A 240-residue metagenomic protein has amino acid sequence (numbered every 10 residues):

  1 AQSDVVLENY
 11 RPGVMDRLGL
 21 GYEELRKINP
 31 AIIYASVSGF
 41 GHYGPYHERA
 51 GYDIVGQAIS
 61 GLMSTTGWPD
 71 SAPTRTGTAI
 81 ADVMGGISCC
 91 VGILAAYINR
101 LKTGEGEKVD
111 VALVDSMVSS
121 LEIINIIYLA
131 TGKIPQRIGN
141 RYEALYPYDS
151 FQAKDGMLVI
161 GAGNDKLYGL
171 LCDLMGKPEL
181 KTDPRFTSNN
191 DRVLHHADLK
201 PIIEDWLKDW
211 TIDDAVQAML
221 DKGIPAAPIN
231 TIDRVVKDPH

Functional and structural regions predicted by a protein language model:
A1-K27, K208: A structured beta-alpha segment of the ubiquitous adenosine-cofactor-binding alpha/beta core
Q2, A226, V235-H240: Short, intrinsically disordered, charge-balanced linker/junction segments flanking boundaries in proteins
S3, P30-I33, D221-A226: Alpha-to-beta junction loops
S3-V6, G44-E48, L194: Conserved N-terminal glycine/acidic-rich loop preference
E8-N9, Y34-S36, P228: Hydrophobic residues in well-ordered beta-strands that form the structural core
G13-V14, G39-F40, I232-R234: Conserved beta-strand edge residues that scaffold enzyme active sites
D16-L158, A162: Active-site-adjacent "lid/gating" segments in soluble enzymes
Y146-A226, D233-R234: Aromatic-enriched alpha-helical interface/lid elements that frame and gate functional surfaces
